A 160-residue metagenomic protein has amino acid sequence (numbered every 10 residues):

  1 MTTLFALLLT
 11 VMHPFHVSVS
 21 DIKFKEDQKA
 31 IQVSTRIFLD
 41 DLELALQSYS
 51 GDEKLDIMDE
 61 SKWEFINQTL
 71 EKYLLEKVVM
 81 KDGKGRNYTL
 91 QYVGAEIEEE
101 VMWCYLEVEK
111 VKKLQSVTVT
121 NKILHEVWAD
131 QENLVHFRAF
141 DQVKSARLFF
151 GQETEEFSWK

Functional and structural regions predicted by a protein language model:
T2-V11: Sec-dependent N-terminal signal peptides
H13-K160: N-terminal soluble domains immediately following signal/targeting peptides that reside in extracytoplasmic
